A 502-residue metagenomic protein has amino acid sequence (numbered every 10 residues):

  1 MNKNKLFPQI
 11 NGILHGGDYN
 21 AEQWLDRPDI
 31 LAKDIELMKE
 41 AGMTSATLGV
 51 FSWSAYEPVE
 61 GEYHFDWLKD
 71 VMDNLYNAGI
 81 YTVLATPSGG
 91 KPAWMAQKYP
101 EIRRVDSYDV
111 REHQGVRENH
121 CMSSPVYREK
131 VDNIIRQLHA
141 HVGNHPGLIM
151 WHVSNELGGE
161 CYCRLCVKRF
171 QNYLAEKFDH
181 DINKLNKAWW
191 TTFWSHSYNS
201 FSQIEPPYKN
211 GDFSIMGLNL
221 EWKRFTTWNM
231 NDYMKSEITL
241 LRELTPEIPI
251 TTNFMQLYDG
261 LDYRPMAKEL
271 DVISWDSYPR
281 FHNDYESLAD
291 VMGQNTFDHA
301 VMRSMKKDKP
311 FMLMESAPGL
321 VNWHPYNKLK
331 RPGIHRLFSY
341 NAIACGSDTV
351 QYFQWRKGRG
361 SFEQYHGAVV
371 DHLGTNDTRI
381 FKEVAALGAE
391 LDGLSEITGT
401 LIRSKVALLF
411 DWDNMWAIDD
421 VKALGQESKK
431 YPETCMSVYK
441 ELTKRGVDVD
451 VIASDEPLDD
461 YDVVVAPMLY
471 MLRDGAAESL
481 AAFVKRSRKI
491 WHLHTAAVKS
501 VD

Functional and structural regions predicted by a protein language model:
N4, L31-E112, R136-H139, S236-T245 (+1 more regions): Aromatic-lined substrate-binding rim segments of carbohydrate-active enzymes
I10-H15, G42-T44, Y76-T82, N144-I149 (+7 more regions): Short, well-ordered coil/turn segments that N-cap beta-strands
L14-D26, G49-D66, E112-D132, S154-C161 (+6 more regions): The substrate-binding groove and active-site-proximal loops of carbohydrate-active enzymes, especially glycoside
G17, M38, A46, L75 (+11 more regions): Conserved, mostly hydrophobic/aromatic
N20-A21, G49-S52, A85-W94, I149-G158 (+4 more regions): Short, solvent-exposed turn/loop segments enriched in Gly/Ser/Thr/Pro and often Arg
W24-E40, V131-Q137, F254-M266, R331-Y340 (+1 more regions): Short, acidic/polar
V105-F297: Polysaccharide-binding and catalytic clefts of secreted carbohydrate-active enzymes
F201-I204, K235, E247, Y278-F281 (+1 more regions): Carbohydrate-binding surfaces of carbohydrate-active enzymes
